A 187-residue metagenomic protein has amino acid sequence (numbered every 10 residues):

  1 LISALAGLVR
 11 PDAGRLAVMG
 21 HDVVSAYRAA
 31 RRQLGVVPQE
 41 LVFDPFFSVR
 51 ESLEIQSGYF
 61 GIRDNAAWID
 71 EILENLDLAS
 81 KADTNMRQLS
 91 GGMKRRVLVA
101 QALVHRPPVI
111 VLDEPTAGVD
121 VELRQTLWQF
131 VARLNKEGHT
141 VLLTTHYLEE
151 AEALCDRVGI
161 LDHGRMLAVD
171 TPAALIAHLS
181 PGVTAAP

Functional and structural regions predicted by a protein language model:
A6: Helix-to-loop junction immediately C-terminal to a conserved catalytic motif
G14-S25, A30: Conserved ABC transporter NBD signature motif
E54, G58-K81: Conserved ABC ATPase "signature" region
R106: Conserved catalytic motifs of ABC-family nucleotide-binding domains
I110-D113: Catalytic Walker B motif of ABC-type/P-loop ATPase nucleotide-binding domains
V169-D170: ABC ATPase "signature
